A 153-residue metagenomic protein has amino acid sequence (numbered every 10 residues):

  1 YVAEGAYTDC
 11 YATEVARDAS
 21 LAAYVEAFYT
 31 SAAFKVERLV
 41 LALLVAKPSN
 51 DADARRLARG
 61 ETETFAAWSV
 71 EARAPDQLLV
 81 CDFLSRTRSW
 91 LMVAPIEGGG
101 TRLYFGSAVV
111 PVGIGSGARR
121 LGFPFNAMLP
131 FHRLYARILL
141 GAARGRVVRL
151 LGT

Functional and structural regions predicted by a protein language model:
Y1-D51: Hydrophobic ligand-binding cavity/cleft-lining segments
A6-A12, Q77, G100-Y104: Intrinsic-disorder/low-complexity, polar/charged segments enriched in Ser/Thr/Lys/Arg/Asp/Glu/Gln
A16-D18, F83, A108: Acidic/polar N-terminal loop/beta-strand segments that form early-domain functional surfaces
A42-L43, R88, R149, T153: Residue-level signal for alpha-helical context at structural boundaries
D51-E61: Short aromatic-glycine motifs in intrinsically disordered, low-complexity regions
G60-G98: Hydrophobic-ligand binding "helix-grip"
S85-P130: Beta-strand/loop substructures that line and gate deep hydrophobic ligand-binding cavities in soluble
R119-T153: A conserved amphipathic terminal alpha-helix motif
